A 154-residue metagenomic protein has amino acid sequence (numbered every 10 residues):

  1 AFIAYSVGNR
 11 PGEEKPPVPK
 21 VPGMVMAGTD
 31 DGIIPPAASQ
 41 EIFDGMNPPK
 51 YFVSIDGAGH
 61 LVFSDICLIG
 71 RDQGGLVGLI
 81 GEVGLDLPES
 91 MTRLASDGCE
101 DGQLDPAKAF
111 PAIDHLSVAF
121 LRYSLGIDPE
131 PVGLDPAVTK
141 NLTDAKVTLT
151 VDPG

Functional and structural regions predicted by a protein language model:
A1-F63: The feature captures the conserved acid-bearing segment of alpha/beta-hydrolase catalytic domains
P48, I66-G154: Alpha/beta-hydrolase-fold serine-hydrolase catalytic core, especially in secreted/extracellular enzymes
